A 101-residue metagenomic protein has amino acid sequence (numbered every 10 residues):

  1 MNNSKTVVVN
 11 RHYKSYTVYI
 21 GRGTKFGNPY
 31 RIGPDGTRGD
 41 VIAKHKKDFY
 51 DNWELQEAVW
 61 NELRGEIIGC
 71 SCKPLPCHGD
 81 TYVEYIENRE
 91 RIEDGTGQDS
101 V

Functional and structural regions predicted by a protein language model:
M1-V101: Catalytic phosphate/metal-binding cores of nucleic-acid and nucleotide-processing enzymes, i.e., regions that mediate
